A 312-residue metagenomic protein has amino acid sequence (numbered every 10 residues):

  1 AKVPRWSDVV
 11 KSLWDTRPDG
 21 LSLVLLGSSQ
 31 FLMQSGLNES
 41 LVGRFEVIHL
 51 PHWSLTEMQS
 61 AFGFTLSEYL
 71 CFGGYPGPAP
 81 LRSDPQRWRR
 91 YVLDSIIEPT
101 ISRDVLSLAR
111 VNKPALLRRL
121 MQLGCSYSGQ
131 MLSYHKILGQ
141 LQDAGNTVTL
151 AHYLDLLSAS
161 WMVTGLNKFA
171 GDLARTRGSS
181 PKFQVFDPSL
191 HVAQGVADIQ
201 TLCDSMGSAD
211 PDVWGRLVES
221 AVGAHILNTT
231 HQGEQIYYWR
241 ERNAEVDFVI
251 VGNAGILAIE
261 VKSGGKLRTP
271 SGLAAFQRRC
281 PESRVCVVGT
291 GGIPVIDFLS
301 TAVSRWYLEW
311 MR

Functional and structural regions predicted by a protein language model:
A1-R5: Conserved P-loop NTPase "ATPase switch" module shared by AAA+ and STAND
S7-L25, S29, N38-E39: Conserved catalytic/switch belt of AAA+ P-loop NTPases
S28-M33, H52-T56, A170-G171, L190 (+2 more regions): Conserved nucleotide-binding/hydrolysis micro-motifs of P-loop NTPases
S28-Q30, Q34-M131: Interdomain motor-coupling "hinge/lid" segment immediately C-terminal to the ATP-binding subdomain of NTP-driven enzymes
R89-N253: Accessory nucleic acid-recognition modules appended to NTPase machines
E241, C280-L299: Nucleic-acid nuclease catalytic cores
G255-G265: Active-site ExK catalytic segment of metal-dependent nucleases
G292-R312: Domain-level recognition of nuclease-like catalytic cores that cleave nucleotide substrates
